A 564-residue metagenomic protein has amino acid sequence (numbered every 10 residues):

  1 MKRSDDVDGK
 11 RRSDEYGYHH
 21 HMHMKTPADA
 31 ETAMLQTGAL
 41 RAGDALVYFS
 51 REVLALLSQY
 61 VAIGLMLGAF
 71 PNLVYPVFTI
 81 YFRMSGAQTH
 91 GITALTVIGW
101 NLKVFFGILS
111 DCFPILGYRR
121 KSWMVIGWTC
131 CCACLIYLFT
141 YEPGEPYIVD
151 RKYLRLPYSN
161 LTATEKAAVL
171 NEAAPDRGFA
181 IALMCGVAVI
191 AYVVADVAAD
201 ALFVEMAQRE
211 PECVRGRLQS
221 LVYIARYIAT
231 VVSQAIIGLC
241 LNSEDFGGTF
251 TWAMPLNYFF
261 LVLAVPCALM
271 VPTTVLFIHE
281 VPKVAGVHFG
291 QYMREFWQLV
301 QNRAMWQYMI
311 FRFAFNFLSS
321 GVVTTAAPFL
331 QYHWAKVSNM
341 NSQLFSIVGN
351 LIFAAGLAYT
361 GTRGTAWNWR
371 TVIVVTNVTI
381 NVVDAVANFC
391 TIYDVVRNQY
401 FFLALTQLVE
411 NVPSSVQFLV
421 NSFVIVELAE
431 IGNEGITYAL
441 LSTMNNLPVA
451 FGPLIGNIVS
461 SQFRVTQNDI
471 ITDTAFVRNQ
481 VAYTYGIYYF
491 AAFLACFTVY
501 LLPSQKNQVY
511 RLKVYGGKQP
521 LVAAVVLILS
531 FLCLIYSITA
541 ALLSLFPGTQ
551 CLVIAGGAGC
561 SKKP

Functional and structural regions predicted by a protein language model:
M1-R51, A133, F139-G186, V194-N339 (+3 more regions): Intracellular loop-helix junctions on the cytosolic face of multi-pass helical membrane proteins
S50, L54, R83-V97, V214-S220 (+3 more regions): Loop-to-transmembrane helix entry
V74, Y192-Q208, V416-E430, E434-I436: Intracellular juxtamembrane helix-capping segments at the cytosolic ends of symmetry-related transmembrane helices
Q88, A180, P211-L221, N341 (+2 more regions): Cytoplasmic loop-to-transmembrane helix junctions
T96-V104, C131, V214-N242, S346-G349 (+2 more regions): Glycine-rich segments within core transmembrane alpha-helices of 12-TM secondary carriers
N101-Y118, L241-N242, F353-V375, S460: Helix-to-loop junctions at the C-terminal end of transmembrane segments in multipass secondary transporters
K121-Y137, T371-A387: Structural signature of the two symmetry-related core transmembrane helices
I373-V420: C-terminal transmembrane helical hairpin of 12-TM major facilitator-type secondary transporters
